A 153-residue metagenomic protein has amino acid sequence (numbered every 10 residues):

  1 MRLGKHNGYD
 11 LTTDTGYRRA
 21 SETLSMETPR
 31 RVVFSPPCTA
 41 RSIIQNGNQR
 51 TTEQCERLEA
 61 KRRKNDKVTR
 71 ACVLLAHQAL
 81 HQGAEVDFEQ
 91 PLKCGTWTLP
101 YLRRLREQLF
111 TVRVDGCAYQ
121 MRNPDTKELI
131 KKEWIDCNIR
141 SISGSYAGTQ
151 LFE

Functional and structural regions predicted by a protein language model:
M1-E153: Conserved active-site and SAM-binding loop architecture of S-adenosyl-L-methionine-dependent nucleic-acid
